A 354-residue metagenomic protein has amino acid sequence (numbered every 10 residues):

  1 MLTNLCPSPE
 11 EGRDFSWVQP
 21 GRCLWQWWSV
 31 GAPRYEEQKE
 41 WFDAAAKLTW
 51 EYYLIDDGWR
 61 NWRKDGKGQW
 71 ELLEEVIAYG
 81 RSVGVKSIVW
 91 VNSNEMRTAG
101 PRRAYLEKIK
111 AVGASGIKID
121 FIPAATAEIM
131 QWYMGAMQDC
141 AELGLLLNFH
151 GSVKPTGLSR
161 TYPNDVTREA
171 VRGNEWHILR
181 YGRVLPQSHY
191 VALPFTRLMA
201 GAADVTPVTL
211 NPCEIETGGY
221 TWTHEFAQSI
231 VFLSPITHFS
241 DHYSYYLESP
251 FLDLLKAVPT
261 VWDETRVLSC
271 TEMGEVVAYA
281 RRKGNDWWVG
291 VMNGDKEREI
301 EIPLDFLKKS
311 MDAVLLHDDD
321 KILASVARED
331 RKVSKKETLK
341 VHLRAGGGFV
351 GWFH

Functional and structural regions predicted by a protein language model:
M1-V83, G347-G348: Conserved structural scaffold segments of CAZyme catalytic domains across common CAZy folds
A45, L147, V231, V289: Conserved, mostly hydrophobic/aromatic
D57-T221: Aromatic- and carboxylate-enriched substrate-binding clefts and catalytic-loop regions of carbohydrate-active enzymes
T223-R266: Catalytic cores of secreted or luminal carbohydrate-active enzymes
E272-K309, F349-V350: Carbohydrate-binding surface patches
V314-K336: Solvent-exposed beta-strand/loop surfaces of large extracellular or lumenal domains
D330-H354: C-terminal beta-strand-rich structural cap/linker in extracellular carbohydrate-active enzymes
